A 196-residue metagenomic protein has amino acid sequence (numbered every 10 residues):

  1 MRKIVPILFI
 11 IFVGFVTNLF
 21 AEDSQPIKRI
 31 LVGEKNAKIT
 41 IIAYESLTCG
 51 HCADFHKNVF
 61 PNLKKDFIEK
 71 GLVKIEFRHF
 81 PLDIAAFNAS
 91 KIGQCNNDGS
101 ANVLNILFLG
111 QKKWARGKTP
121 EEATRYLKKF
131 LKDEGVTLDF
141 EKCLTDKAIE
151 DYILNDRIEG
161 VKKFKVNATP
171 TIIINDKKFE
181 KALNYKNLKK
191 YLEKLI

Functional and structural regions predicted by a protein language model:
R2-D83, F87, K132, I149-K163 (+1 more regions): Extracytoplasmic thiol/disulfide redox context detector
P81-A168, I173-K186, K190-I196: Cysteine-centric redox/oxidoreductase cores and disulfide-bonded domains
